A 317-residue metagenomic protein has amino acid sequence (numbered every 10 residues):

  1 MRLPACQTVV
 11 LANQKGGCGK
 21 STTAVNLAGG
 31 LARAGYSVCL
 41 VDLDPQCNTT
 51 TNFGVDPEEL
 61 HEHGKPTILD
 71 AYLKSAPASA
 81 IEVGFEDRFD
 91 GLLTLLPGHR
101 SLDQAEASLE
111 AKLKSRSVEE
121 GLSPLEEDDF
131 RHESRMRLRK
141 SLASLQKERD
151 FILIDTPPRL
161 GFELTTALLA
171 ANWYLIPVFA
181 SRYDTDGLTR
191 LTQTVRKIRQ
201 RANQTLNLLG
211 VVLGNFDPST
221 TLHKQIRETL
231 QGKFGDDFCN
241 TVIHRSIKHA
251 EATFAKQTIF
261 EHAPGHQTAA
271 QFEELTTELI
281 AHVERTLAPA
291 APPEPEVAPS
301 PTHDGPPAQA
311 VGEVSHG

Functional and structural regions predicted by a protein language model:
M1-G317: P-loop NTP-binding core
